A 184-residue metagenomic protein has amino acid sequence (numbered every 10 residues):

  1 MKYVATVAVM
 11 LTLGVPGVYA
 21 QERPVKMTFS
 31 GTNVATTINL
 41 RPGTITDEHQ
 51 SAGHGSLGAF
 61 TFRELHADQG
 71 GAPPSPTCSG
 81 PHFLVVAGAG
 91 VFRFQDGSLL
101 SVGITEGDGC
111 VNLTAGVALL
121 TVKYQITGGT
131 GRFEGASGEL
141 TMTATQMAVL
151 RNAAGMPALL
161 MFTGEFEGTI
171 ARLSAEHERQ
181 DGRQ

Functional and structural regions predicted by a protein language model:
A5-G14: Bacterial N-terminal signal peptides
Y19-Q184: Beta-strand-enriched cores of mature, soluble protein domains
